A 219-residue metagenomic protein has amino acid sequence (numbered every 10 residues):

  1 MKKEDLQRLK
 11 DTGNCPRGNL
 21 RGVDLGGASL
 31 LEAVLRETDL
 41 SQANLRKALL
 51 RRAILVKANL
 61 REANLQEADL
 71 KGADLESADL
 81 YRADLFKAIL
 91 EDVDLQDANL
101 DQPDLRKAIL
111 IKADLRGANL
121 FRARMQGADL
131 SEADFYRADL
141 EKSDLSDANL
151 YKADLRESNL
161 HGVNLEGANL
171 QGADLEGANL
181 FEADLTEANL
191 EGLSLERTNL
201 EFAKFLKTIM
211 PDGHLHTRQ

Functional and structural regions predicted by a protein language model:
K2-Q219: Tandem repeat scaffolds
